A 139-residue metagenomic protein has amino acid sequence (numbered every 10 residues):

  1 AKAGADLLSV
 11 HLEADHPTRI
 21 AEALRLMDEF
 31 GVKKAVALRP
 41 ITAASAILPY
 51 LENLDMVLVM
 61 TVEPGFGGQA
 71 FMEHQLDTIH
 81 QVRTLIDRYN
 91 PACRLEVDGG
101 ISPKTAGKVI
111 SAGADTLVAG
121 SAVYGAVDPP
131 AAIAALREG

Functional and structural regions predicted by a protein language model:
A1, I41-L54, G99-L117: Catalytic cores of alpha/beta
A3-R94: Conserved anion-binding
L7-L8, T116-L117, V123: A short hydrophobic/small-residue beta-strand
V36, V97, V118-A119, G125: Hydrophobic residues in well-ordered beta-strands that form the structural core
V57, V82, D98, V109 (+2 more regions): Conserved, mostly hydrophobic/aromatic
E63-G65, G100-K104, V123-Y124: Short Gly/Pro-enriched loop/turn and capping motifs at secondary-structure junctions
I110, A122-G139: C-terminal helical cap(s) of enzyme catalytic domains, especially alpha/beta-barrels
